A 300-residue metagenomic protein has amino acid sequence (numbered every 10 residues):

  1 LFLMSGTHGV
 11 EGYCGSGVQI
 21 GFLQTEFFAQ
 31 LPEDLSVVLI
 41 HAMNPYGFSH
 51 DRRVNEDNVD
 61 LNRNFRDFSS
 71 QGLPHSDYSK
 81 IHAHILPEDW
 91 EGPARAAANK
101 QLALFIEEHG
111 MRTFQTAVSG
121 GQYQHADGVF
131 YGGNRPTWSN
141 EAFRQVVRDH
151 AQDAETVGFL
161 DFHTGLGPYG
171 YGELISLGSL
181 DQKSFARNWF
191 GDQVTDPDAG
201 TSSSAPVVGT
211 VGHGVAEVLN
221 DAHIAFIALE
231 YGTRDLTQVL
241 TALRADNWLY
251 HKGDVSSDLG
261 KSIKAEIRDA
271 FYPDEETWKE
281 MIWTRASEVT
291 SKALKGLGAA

Functional and structural regions predicted by a protein language model:
L1-A300: Structured catalytic-domain cores with a bias toward divalent-metal coordination
